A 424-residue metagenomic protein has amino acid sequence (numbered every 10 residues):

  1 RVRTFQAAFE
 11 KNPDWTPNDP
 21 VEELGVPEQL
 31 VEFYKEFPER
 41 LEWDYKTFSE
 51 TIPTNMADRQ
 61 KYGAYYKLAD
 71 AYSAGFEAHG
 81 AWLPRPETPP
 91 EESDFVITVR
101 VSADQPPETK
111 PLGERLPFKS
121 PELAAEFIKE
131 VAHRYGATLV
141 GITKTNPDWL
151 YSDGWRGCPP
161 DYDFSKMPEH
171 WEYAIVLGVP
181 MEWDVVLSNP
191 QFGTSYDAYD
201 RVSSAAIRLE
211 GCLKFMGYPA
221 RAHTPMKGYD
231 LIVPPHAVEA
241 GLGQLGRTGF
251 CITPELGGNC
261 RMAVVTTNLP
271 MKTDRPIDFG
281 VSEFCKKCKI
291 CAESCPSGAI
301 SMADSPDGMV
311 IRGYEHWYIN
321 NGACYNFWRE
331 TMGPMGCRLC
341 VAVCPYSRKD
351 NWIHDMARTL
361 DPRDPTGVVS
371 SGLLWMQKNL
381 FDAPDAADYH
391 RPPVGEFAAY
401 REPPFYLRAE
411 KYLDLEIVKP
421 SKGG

Functional and structural regions predicted by a protein language model:
R1-P20, A303-G424: Flanking helices and flexible, charged tails adjoining ferredoxin-like Fe-S electron-transfer domains in multi-subunit
R1-W183: Non-catalytic, usually N-terminal nucleic-acid engagement modules in DNA/RNA processing proteins
F5, F9, F33, F37 (+18 more regions): Phenylalanine-focused residue identity feature
K129, T138-K349, H354-D364: Catalytic cores of enzyme domains
